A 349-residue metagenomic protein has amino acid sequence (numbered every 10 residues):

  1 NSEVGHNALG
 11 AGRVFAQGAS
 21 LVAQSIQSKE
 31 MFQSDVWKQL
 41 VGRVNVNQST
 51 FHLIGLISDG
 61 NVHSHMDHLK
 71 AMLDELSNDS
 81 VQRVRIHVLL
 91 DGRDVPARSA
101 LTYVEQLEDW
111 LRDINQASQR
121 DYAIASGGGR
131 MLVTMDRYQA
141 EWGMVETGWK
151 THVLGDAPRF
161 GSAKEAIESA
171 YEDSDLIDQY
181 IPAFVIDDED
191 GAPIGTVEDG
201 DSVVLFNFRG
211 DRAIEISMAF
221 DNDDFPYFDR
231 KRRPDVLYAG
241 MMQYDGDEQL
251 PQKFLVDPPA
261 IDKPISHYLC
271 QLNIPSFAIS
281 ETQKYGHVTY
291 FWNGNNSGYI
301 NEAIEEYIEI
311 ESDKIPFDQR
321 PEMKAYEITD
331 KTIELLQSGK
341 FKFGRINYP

Functional and structural regions predicted by a protein language model:
N1-M131, G143, T147, P234-Y268 (+2 more regions): Active-site nucleophile/metal-coordination loop of metallo-enzymes that catalyze phosphate/sulfate and related
G18-A19, T134-M135, I194-G195, A213-S217 (+2 more regions): Short helix/loop capping segments that flank catalytic or ligand/cofactor-binding pockets
V36-Q39, K70, Q179-A192, M218-F225 (+3 more regions): Short alpha-helical segments and helix-capping/turn motifs at coil-helix boundaries
H52-I54, V204-L205, F343-N347: Structural motif
E75, L107-W110, T151, I216-D223 (+4 more regions): Generic, well-ordered alpha-helical scaffold segments in large soluble proteins
V95, S99-A192, T196-E198, V204 (+2 more regions): Long, well-ordered, tryptophan-enriched scaffold segments
P275-L335: Metal-dependent catalytic core segments for phosphate chemistry
T332-P349: Active-site regions of oxyanion-processing enzymes, predominantly non-cytosolic
